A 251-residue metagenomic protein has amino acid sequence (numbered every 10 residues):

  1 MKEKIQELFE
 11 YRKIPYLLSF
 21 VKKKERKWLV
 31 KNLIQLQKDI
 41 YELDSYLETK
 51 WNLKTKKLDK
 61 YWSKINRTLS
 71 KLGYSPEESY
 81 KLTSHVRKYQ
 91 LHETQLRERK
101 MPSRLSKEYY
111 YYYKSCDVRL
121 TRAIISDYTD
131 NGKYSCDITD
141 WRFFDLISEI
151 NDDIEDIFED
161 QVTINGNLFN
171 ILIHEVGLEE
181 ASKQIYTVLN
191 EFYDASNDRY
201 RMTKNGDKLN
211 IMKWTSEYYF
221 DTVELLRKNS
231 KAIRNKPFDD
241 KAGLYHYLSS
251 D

Functional and structural regions predicted by a protein language model:
M1-Y16, R26-L33, Q37-D39, K54-Q161 (+1 more regions): All-alpha helical catalytic cores of prenyl diphosphate-utilizing isoprenoid enzymes
V21-K23: Post-signal peptide N-terminal segment of secreted/secretory-pathway proteins
S135-L209: Active-site/pore-lining binding-face segments in mid-to-C-terminal subdomains
N165, I171, D194-D198, M202 (+1 more regions): C-terminal structured domains
